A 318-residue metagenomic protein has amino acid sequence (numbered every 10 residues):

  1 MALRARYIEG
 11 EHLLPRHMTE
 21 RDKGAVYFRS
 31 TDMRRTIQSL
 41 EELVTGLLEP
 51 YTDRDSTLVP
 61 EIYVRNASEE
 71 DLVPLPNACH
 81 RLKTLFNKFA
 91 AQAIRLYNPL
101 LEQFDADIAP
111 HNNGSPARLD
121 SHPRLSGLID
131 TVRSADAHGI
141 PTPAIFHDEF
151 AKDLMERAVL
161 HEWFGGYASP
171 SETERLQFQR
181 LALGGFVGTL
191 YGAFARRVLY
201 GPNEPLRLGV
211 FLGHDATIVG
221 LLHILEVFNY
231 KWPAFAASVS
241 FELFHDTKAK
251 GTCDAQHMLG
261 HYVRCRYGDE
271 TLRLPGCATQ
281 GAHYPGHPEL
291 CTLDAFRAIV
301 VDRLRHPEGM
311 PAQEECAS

Functional and structural regions predicted by a protein language model:
M1-Y27, T31-G209, G213-S318: Signature for phosphate-centric chemistry
